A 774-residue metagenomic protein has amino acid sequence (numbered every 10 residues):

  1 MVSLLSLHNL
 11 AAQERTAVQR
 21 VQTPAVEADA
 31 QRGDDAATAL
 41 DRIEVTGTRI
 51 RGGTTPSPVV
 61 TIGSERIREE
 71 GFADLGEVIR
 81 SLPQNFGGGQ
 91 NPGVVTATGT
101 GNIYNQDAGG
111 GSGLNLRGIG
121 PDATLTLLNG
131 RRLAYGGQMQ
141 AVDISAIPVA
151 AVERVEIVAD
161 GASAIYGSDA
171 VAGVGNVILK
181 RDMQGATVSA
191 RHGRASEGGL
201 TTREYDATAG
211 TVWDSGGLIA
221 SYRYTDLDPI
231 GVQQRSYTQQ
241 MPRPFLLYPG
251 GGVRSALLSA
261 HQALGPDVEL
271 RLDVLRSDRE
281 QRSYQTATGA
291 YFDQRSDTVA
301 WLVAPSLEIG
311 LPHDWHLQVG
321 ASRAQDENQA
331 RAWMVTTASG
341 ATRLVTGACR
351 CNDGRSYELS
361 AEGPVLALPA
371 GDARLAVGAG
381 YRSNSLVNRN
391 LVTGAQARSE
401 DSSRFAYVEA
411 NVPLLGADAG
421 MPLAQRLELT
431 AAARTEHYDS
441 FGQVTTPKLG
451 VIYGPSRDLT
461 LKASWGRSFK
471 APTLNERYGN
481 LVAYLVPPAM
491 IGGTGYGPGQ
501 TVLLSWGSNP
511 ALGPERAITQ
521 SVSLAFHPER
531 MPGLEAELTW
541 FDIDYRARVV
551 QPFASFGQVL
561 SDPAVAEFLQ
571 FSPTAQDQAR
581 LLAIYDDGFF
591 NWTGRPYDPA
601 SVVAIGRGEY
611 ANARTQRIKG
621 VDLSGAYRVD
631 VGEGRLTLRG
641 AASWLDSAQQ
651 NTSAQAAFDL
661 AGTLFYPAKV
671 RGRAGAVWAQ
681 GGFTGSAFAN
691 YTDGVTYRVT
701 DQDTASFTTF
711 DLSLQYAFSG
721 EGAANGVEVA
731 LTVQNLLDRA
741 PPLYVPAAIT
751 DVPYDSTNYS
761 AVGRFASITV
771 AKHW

Functional and structural regions predicted by a protein language model:
E14-R68, G76: Short, acidic, small-residue-rich periplasmic hinge/interaction motif at the N-terminus of Gram-negative outer-membrane
T48, R80-R131: Extracytoplasmic beta-strand/coil segments of soluble accessory domains associated with Gram-negative outer-membrane
E77-V78, L82, S112-N115, D143-S145 (+2 more regions): N-terminal periplasmic accessory domains that precede and gate Gram-negative outer-membrane beta-barrel machines
G88, D182-G185, D214-S215, L264-E269 (+9 more regions): Short loop/turn motifs that connect adjacent beta-strands in outer-membrane beta-barrel proteins
L114, R131-A159: Short acidic/polar hinge/loop motifs at secondary-structure boundaries that mediate gating or recognition
Q184-T187, E197-P305, G310-D314, T430: Transmembrane beta-barrel wall of Gram-negative outer-membrane proteins
D544-R546, D646-Q649, D693-T696, Y716-W774: C-terminal beta-signal and adjacent terminal beta-strands/loops of Gram-negative outer-membrane beta-barrel proteins
L638-G722, P746: C-terminal beta-barrel architecture of Gram-negative outer-membrane proteins
